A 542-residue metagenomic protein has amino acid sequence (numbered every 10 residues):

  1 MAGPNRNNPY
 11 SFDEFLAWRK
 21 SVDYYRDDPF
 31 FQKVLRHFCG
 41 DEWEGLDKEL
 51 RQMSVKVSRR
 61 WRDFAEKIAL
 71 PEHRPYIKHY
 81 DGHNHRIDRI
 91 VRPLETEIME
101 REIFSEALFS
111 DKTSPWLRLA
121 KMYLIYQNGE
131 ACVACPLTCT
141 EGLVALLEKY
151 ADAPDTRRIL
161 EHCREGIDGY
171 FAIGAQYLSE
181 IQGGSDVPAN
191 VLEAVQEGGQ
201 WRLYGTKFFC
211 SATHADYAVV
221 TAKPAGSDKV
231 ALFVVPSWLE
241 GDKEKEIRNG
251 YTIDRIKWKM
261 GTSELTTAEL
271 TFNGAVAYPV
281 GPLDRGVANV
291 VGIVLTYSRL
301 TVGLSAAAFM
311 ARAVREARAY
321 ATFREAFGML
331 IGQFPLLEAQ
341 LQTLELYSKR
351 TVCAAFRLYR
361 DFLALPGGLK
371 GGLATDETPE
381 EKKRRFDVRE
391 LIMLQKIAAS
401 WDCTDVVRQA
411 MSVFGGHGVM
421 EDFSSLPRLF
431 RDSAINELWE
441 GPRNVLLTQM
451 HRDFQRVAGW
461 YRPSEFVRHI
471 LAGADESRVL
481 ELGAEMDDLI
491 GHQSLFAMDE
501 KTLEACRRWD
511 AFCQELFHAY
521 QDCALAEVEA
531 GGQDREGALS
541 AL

Functional and structural regions predicted by a protein language model:
M1-D111: Extended, charge-enriched "interface" segments that sit outside catalytic cores
A2-K33, G416-G483: Glycine-rich phosphate/cofactor-binding loops in nucleotide/flavin-utilizing enzymes
H73-Y170, C210-T213, W439: Internal helix-loop-helix
Q200, Y204-R248: A short core secondary-structure module
K243-E246, T266-S298, R315-G332, E485-T502: A glycine-rich, basic-preceded beta-loop-alpha segment at the flavin cofactor/substrate interface of flavin-utilizing
K349-A398, E500: C-terminal helix-coil-helix/basic helical segment that borders enzyme active sites and/or dimer interfaces and provides
R384-G418: Charged, glycine-rich active-site and insertion segments that engage polyanionic ligands
G473-L542: C-terminal amphipathic alpha-helical interaction region
